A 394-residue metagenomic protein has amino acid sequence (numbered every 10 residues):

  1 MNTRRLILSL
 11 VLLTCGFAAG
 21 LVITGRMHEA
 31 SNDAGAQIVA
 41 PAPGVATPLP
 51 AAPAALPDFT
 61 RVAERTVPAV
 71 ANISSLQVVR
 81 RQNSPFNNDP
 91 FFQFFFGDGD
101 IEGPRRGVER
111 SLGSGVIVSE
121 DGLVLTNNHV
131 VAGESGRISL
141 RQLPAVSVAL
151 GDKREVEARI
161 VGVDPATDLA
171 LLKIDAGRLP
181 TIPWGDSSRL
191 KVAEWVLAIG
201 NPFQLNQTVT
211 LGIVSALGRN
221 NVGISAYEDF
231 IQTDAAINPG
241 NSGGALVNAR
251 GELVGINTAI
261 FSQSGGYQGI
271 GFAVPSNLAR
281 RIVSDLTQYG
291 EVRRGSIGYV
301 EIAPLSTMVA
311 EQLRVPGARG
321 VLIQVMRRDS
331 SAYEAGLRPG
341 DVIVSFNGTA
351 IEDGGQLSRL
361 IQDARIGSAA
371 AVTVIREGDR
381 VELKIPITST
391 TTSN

Functional and structural regions predicted by a protein language model:
N2-S9, L13-R319, Q324-R328, A335 (+4 more regions): Serine-dependent protease modules
G151, F346-I351: Short strand-turn-strand beta-turns centered on an Asx-Gly dipeptide
G340: Conserved catalytic motifs of ABC-family nucleotide-binding domains
I343: Short alpha-helical segments in extracytoplasmic peptidoglycan/chitin-binding modules and envelope-associated proteins
